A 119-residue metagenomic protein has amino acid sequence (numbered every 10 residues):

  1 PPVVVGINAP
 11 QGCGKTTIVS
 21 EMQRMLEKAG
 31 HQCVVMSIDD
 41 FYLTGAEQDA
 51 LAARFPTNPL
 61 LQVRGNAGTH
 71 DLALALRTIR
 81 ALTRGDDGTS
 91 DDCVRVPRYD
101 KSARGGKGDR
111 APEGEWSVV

Functional and structural regions predicted by a protein language model:
P1-G6, P10, H31: Extreme N-terminal, non-catalytic leader segments that precede Walker-type/kinase nucleotide-binding cores
K15: Conserved lysine of the Walker
I18: Hydrophobic positions on the alpha1 helix immediately C-terminal to the Walker A/P-loop
E21: Active-site signature of alpha/beta-hydrolase-fold catalytic machinery across serine- and Asp/Cys-nucleophile hydrolases
R24-V34: Post-Walker A helix-loop "phosphate-sensing" segment adjacent to the P-loop in P-loop NTPases
V34, F41-A103: Conserved nucleotide-sensing/catalytic segment adjacent to the nucleotide-binding pocket in NTP-handling enzymes
R98-S117: Conformational switch/transducer regions in large eukaryotic molecular machines and scaffolds
